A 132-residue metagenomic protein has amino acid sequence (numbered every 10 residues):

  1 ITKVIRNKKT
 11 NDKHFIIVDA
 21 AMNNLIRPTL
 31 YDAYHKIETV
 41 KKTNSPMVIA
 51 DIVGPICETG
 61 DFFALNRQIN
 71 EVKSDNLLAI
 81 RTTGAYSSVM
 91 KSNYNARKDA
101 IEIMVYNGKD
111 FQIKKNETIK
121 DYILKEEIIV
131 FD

Functional and structural regions predicted by a protein language model:
I1-D132: Charged (often Lys/Glu-rich) extended helix/loop segments that serve as interaction or gating elements
